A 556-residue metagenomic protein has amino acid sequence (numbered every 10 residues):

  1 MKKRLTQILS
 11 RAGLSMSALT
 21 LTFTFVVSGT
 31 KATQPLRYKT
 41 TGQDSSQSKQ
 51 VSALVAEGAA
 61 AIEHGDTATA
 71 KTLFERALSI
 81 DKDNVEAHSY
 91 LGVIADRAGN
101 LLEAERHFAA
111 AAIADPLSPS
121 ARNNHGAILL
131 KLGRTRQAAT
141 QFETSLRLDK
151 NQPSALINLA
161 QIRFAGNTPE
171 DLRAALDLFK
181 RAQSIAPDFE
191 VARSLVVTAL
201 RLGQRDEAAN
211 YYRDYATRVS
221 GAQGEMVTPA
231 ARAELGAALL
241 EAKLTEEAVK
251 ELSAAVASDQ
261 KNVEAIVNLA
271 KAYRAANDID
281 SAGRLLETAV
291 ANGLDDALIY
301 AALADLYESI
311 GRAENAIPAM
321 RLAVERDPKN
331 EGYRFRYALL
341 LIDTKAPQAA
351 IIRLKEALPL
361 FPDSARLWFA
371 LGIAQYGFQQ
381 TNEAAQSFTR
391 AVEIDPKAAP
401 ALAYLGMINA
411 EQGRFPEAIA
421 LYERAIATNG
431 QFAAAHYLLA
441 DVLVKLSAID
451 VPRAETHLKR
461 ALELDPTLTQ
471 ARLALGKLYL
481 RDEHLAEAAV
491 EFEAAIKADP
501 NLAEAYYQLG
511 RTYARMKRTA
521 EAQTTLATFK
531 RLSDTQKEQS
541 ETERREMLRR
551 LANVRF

Functional and structural regions predicted by a protein language model:
K2-L9, G13-Q47, I157, R193-V197 (+3 more regions): Long, contiguous interaction/recruitment modules in multidomain scaffold/adaptor proteins
Q34-G42, S194, D214, M226-P229 (+1 more regions): Terminal, low-structured helical/coil segments at or just beyond the last alpha-helical repeat
K49-I80, R97, E234-E241: Alpha-helical segment of the N-proximal tetratricopeptide repeat
V51, V85-E86, P119-S120, P153-S154 (+12 more regions): Helix-start (N-cap) detector for alpha-helical repeat units in TPR-like alpha-solenoids, especially tetratricopeptide
E63-L73, R97-A110, L132-T144, G166-R181 (+11 more regions): Structural signature of tandem alpha-helical TPR/SEL1-like repeats, specifically the intra-repeat loop/turn
I80, A114, L148, S184-I185 (+11 more regions): Structural marker of alpha-solenoid helical repeat scaffolds
Y90, N124, N158, S194-L195 (+9 more regions): Canonical tetratricopeptide repeat
